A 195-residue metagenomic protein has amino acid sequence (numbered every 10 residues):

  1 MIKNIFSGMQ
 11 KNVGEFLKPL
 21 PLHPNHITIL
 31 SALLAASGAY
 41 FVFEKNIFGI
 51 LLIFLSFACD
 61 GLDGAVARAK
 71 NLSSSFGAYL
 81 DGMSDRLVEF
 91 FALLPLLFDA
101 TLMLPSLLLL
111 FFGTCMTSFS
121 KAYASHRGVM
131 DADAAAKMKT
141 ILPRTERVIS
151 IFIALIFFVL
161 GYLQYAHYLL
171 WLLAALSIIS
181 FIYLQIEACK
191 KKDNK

Functional and structural regions predicted by a protein language model:
M1-L51, P95-K195: Hydrophobic alpha-helical transmembrane segments
F48-L94, S120-A124, I178-C189: Acidic (Asp/Glu-rich) catalytic motifs at the cytosolic membrane interface
